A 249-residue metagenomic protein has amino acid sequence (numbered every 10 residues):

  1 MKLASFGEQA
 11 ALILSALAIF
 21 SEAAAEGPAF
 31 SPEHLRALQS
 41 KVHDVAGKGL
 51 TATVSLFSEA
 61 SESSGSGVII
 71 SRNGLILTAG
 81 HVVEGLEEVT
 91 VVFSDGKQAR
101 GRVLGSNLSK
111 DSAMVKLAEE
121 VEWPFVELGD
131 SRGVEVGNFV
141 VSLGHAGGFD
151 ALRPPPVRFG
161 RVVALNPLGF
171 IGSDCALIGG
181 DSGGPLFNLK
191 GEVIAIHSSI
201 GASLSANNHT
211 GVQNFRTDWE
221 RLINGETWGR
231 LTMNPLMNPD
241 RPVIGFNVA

Functional and structural regions predicted by a protein language model:
M1-G47, L75, T227: N-terminal targeting leaders that route proteins to membranes or the secretory/organellar pathways
E26-A46, W123, A146-F149, V193-A249: C-terminal cap/linker of serine protease catalytic domains
H34-D44, T53-N73, A79, K97-R100 (+3 more regions): A conserved glycine-rich beta-strand in the N-terminal activation segment of trypsin-fold
V54-L56, E87-S94, V140-G144: Short conserved beta-strand and strand-loop elements enriched in small hydrophobics with frequent Asp/Gly
V68-I69, A176-H197: Catalytic nucleophile loop of clan PA
S71-S112, L117-E122: Catalytic-histidine neighborhood of serine endopeptidases, predominantly the chymotrypsin-like S1/PA family
V82, P124-F170, I200-N207, E226-P239: Flexible, gly/ser-rich surface segments that form the specificity/activation loops bordering the active-site cleft
